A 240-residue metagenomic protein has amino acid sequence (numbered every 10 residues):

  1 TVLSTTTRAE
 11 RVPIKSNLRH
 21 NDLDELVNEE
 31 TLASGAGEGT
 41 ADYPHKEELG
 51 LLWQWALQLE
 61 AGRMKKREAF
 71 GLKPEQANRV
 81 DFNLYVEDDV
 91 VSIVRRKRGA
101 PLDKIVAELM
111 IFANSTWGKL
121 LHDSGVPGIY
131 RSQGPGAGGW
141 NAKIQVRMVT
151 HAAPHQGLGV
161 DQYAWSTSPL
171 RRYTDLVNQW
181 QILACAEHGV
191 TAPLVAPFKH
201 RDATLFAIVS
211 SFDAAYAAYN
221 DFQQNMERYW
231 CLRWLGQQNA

Functional and structural regions predicted by a protein language model:
T1-A240: Electropositive polyanion-binding surfaces
